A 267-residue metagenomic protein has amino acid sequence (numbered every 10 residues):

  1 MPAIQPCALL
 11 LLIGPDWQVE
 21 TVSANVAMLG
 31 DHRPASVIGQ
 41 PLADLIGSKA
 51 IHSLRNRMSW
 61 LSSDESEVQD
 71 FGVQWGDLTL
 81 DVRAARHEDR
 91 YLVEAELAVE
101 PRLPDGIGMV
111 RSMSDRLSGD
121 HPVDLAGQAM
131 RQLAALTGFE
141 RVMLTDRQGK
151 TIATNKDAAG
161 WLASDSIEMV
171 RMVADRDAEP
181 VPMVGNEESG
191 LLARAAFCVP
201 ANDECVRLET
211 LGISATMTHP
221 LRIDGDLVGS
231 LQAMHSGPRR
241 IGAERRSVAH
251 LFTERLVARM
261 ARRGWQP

Functional and structural regions predicted by a protein language model:
M1-A3, N186-E187: Short, flexible, glycine-rich and Lys/Arg-enriched loop motifs at helix boundaries that contact anionic partners
M1-P2, P101-D105, D120, D124 (+1 more regions): Short, charged amphipathic alpha-helical "coupling" segments at sensory-output junctions in signaling proteins
A3-C7, D31-H32, D120-A159, R263: Helix-loop-beta substructure at the N-terminus of cytosolic sensory domains that couple signal/ligand detection
Q5-L9, I13-D105, L191-R259: Sensory/regulatory domains in signal-transduction proteins
G108-D124, Q128-Q132, L191-R194, M260: Short regulatory/linker helices and ligand/cofactor-binding micro-motifs at input modules
S114-D115, D120-V123, G138, A159-M172: Nucleotide/phosphate-binding loop and acidic/charged catalytic motifs in nucleotide-binding or -utilizing enzymes
A153-G212: Regulatory sensory and allosteric helical modules in signal-transduction proteins and certain transcription factors
R259-W265: Flexible helix-coil linker/hinge segments at domain or subdomain boundaries
